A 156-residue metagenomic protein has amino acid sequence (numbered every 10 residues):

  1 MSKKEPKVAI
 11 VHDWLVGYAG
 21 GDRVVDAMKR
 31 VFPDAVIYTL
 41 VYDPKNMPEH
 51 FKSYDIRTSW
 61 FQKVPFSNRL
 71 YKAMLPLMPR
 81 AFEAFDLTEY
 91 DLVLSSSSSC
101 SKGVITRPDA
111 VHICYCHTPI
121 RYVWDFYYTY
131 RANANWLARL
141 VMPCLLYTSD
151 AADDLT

Functional and structural regions predicted by a protein language model:
K4-V16, L40-V41: Nucleotide-activated donor-dependent transferases that construct or modify glycoconjugates
V8, D34-A35, H112: Hydrophobic anchor at the start of a short beta-strand that flanks the dinucleotide cofactor-binding loop
G17, K45-M47, S101-I105, R121-W124: Short catalytic/ligand-binding loop motif for oxyanion handling, primarily in non-cytosolic enzymes, centered on
G21-K29: Short amphipathic alpha-helix
V31-K102: Active-site donor-binding segments of glycosyltransferases and PAPS-dependent sulfotransferases
F32, Y90, D109-A110, S149: Short, well-ordered alpha-helix to beta-strand connector turns
S53-F66, R107-L146: Acceptor-binding helix/loop patch of EC 2.4 sugar-transfer enzymes, predominantly nucleotide-sugar-dependent
Y147-T156: Single conserved hydrophobic/aromatic residue that forms the stacking wall/gate of nucleotide- or nucleobase-binding
